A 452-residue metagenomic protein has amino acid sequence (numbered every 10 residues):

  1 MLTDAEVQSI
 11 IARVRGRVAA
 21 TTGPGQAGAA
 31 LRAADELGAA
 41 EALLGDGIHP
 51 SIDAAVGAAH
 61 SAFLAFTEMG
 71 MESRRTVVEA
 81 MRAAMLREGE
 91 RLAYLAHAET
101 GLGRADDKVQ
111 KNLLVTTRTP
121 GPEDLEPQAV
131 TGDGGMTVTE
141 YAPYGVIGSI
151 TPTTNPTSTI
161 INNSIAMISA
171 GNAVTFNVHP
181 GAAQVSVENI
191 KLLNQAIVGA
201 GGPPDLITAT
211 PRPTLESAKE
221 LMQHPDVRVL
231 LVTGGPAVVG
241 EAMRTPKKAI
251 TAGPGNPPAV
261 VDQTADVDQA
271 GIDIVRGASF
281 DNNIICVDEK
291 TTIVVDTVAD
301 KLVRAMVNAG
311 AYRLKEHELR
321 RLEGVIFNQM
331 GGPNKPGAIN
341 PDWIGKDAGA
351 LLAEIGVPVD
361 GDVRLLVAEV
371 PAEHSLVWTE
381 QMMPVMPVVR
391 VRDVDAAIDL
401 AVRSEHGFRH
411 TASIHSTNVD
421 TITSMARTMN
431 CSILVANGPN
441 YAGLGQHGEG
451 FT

Functional and structural regions predicted by a protein language model:
L2-V138, A166, N308: N-terminal Rossmann-like NAD(P)+-binding subdomain of aldehyde/semialdehyde dehydrogenases
I11, R74, A96, I147 (+10 more regions): Buried hydrophobic positions in well-ordered alpha/beta secondary-structure cores of metabolic enzymes
R15-V18, T22, H60-F63, T67 (+13 more regions): Structural signal for hydrophobic packing residues in well-ordered secondary-structure cores of soluble enzyme domains
D46, I161, E188, G240-A372: ALDH superfamily catalytic-core signature
A55-G57, T251-G253, D281-C286, L376-Q381 (+1 more regions): Short, flexible turn/loop "capping" segments at secondary-structure junctions
E68-S73, P203-I207, N282-C286, Y312-E323 (+3 more regions): Flexible, glycine/charged-enriched surface loops at secondary-structure junctions
P127-Q269: Rossmann-like NAD(P) dinucleotide-binding subdomain of oxidoreductase/dehydrogenase enzymes
V357-T452: Conserved C-terminal structural/oligomerization subdomain of aldehyde/semialdehyde dehydrogenase
